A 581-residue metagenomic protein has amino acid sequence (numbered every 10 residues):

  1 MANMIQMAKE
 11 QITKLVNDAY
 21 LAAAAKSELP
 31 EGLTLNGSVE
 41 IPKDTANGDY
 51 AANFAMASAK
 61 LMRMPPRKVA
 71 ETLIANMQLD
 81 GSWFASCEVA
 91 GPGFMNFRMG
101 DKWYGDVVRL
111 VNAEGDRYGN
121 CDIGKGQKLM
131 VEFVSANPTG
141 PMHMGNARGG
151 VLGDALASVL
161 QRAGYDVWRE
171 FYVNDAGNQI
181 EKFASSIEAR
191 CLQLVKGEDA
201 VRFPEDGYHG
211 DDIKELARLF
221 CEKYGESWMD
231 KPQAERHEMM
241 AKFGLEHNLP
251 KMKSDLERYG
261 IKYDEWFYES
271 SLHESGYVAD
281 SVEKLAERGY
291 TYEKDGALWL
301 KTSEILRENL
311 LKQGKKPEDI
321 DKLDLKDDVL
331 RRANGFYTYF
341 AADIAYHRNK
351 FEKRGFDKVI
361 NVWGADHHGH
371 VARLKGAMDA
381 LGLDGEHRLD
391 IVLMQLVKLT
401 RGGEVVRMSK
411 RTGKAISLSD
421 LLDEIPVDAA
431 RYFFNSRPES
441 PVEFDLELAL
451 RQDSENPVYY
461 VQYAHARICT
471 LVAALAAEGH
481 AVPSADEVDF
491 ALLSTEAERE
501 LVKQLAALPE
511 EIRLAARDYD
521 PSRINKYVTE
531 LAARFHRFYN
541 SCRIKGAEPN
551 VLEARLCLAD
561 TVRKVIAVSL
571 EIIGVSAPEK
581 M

Functional and structural regions predicted by a protein language model:
A2-G105, N112, D116, N120-M581: Non-catalytic interaction-recognition regions
